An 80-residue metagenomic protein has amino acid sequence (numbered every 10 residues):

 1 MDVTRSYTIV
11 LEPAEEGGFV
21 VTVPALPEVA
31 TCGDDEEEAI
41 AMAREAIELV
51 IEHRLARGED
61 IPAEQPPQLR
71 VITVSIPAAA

Functional and structural regions predicted by a protein language model:
M1-Y7, A41-A80: Short, charged, surface-exposed hinge/linker loops at domain edges that act as mobile lids or interdomain connectors
R5-Y7, A25-E28: Short amphipathic alpha-helical segments
L11-P24: Short aromatic-glycine-(Arg/Gly/Cys) micro-motifs in beta-strand/loop hairpins
A14, L26, P77-A79: Generic structural motif
E15-E16, T31, A56: Short glycine/serine/threonine-biased micro-segments
F19-V20, D35, D60: Gly/Ser/Thr-rich beta-alpha loop segments that engage phosphate groups in nucleotides
T22, I40-A41: Short, surface-exposed helix/turn micro-motifs that flank interaction/cofactor sites
P27-E38: A short, exposed loop/beta-hairpin motif centered on an aromatic-Gly-Thr core
